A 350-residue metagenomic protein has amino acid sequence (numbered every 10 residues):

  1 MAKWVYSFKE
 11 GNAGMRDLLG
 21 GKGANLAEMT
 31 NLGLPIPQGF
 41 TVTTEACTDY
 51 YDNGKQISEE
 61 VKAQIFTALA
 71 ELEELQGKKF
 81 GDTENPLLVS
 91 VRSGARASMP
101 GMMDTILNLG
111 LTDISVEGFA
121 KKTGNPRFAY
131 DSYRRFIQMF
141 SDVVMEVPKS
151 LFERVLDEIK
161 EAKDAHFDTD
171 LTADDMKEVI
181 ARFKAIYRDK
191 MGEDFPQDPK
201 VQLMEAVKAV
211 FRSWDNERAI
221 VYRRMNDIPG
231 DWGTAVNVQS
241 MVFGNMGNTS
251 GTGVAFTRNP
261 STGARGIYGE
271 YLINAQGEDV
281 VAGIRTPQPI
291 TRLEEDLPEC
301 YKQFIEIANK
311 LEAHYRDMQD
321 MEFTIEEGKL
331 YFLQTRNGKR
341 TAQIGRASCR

Functional and structural regions predicted by a protein language model:
M1-R350: Nucleotide/phosphate-binding sheet-loop regions of phosphoryl- and nucleotidyl-transfer enzymes
